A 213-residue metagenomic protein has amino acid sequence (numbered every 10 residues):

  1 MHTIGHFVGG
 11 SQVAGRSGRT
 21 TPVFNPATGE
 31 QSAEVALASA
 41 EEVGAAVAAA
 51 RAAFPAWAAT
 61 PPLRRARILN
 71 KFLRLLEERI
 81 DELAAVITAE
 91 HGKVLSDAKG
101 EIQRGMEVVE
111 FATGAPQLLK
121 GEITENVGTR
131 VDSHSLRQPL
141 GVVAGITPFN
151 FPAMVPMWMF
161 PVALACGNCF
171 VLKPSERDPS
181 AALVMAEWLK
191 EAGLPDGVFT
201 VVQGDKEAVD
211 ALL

Functional and structural regions predicted by a protein language model:
M1-E34, R67, K71, G121-T147: Terminal low-complexity tails and localization/encapsulation signals of metabolic enzymes
H6, A14, N25, T88 (+7 more regions): Short glycine- and Lys/Arg-enriched binding-loop motifs that mark or flank ligand-binding interfaces
F7-V8, P22-N25, Q31, V35-A45 (+2 more regions): Histidine- and aromatic-rich ligand-binding microenvironments
R16, V43, I80, A98 (+2 more regions): Alpha-helix N-cap/helix-start motif
G18, P62, T88, K99-G100 (+3 more regions): Proline- and acidic/polar-enriched loop/turn elements at helix boundaries
E30-L119, R130: Glycine-rich loop-to-alpha-helix module at the N-terminal edge of alpha/beta enzyme cores
G121-L213: Rossmann-like NAD(P) dinucleotide-binding subdomain of oxidoreductase/dehydrogenase enzymes
